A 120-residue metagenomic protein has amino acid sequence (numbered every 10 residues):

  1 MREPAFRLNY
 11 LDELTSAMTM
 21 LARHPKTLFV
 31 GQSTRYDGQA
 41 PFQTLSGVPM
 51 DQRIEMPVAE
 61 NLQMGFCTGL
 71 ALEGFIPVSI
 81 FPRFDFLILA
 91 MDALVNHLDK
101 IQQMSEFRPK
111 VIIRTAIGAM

Functional and structural regions predicted by a protein language model:
M1-M120: Thiamine diphosphate
